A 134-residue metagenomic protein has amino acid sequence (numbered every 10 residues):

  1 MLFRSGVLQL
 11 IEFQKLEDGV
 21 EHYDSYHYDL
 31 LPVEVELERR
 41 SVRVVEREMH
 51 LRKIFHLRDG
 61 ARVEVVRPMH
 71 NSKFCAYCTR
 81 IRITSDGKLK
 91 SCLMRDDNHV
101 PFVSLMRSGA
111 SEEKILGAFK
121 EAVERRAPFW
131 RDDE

Functional and structural regions predicted by a protein language model:
M1-E64, S104: Radical SAM enzyme [4Fe-4S]-AdoMet core and its adjacent flexible, acidic and glycine-rich loops/tails across
M69-E134: Flexible mid-to-C-terminal extensions adjoining Fe-S/redox cofactors in radical SAM and related proteins
